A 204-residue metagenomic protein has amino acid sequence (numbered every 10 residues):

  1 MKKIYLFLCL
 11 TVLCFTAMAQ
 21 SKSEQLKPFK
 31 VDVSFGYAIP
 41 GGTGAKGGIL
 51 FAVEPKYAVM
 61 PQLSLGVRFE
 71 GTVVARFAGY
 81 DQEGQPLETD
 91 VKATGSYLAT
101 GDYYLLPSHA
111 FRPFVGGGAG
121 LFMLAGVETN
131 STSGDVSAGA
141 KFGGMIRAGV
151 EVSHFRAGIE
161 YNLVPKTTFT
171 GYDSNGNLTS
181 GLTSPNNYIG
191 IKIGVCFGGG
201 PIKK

Functional and structural regions predicted by a protein language model:
M1-L26, G198-K204: Cleavable N-terminal export/targeting peptides
K3-I4, Q62, A148, I193: Hydrophobic alpha-helical segments, especially transmembrane helices and their immediate juxtamembrane helical caps
K22-I39: Transmembrane beta-strand segments of Gram-negative outer membrane beta-barrel proteins
S23-Q25, G42-G47, P86-T94, S133-A140 (+1 more regions): Replace "Gram-negative outer membrane beta-barrel proteins" with "bacterial and organellar outer membrane beta-barrel
Y37, I49, E54-N130, N186-K204: Gram-negative (and chloroplast) outer-membrane scaffold detector with strong preference for beta-barrel transmembrane
L50, K141-M145: Short, surface-exposed coil-to-beta transition loops
R68, T72-G79, G144-I146, E151-K204: Predominantly the C-terminal beta-signal and adjacent terminal strand-loop region of outer-membrane beta-barrel
